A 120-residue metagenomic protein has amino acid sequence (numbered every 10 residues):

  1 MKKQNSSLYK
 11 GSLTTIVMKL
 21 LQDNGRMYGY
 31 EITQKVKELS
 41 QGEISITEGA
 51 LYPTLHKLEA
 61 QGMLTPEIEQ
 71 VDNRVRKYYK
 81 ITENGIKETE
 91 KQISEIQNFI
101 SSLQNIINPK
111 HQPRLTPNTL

Functional and structural regions predicted by a protein language model:
M1-G11, Q92: Intrinsically disordered, low-complexity serine/threonine- and proline-rich regulatory segments
N5-S6, V36, Q70-V71: Short secondary-structure boundary/capping segments
L8-A50: N-terminal helix-turn-helix DNA-binding core of bacterial DNA-binding proteins
L51-P53, L58: Basic amphipathic alpha-helical segments that dock to polyanions
E59-V75, K80: Beta-hairpin "wing" of winged helix-turn-helix
R74-I93: Basic, amphipathic "hinge/linker" alpha-helix immediately C-terminal to the N-terminal HTH DNA-binding motif
K87-L120: Amphipathic alpha-helical dimerization/coiled-coil segments that flank or bridge DNA-binding/regulatory modules
